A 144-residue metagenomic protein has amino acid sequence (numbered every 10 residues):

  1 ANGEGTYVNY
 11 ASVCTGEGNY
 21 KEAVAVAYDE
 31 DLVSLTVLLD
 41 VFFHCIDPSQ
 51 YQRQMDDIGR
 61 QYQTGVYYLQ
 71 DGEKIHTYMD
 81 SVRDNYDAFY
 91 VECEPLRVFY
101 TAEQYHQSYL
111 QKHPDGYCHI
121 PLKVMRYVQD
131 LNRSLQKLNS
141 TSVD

Functional and structural regions predicted by a protein language model:
A1-D144: Flexible coil/turn and secondary-structure edge motifs
